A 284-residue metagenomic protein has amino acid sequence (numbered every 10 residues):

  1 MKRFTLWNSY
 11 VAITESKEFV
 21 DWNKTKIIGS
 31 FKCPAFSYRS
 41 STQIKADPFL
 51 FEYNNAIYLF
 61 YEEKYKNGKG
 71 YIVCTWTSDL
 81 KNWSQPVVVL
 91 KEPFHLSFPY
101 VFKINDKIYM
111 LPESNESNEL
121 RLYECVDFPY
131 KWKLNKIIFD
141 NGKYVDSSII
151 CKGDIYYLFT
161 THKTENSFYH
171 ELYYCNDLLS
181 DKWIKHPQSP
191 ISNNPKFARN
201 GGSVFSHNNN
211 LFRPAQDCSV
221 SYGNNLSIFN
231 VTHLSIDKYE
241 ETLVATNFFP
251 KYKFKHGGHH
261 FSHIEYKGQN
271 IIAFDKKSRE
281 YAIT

Functional and structural regions predicted by a protein language model:
M1-T284: Carbohydrate-active catalytic/glycan-binding domains of CAZyme proteins, especially the secreted or lumenal ectodomains
